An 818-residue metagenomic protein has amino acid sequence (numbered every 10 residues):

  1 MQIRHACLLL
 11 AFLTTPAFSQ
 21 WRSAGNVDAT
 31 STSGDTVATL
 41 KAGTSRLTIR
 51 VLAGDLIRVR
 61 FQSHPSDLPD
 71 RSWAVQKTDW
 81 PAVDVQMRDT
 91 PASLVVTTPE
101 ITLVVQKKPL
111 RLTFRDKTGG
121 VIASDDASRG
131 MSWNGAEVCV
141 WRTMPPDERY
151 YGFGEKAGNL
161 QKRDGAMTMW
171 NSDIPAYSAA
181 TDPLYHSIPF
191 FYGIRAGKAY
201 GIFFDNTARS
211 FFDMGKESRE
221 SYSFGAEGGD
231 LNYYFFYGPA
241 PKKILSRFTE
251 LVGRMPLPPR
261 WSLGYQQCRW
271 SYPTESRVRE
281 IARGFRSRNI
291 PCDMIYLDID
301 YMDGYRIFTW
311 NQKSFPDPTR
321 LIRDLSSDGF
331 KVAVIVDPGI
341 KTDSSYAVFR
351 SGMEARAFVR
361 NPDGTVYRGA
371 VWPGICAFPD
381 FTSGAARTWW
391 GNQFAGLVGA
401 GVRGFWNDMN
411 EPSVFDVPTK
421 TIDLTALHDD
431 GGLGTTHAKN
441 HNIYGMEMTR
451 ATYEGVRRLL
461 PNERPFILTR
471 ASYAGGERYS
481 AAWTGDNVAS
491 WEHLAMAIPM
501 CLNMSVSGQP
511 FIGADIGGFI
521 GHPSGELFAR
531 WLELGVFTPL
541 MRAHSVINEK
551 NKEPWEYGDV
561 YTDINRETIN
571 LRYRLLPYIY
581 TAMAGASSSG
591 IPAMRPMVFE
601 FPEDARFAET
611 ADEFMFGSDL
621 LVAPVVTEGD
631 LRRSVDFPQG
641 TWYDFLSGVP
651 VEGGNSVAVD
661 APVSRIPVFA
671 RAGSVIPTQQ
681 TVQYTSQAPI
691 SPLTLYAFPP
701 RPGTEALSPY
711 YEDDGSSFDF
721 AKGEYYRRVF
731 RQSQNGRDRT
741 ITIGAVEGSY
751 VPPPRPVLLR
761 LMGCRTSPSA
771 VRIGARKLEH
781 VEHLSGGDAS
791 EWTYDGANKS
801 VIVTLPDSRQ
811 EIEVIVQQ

Functional and structural regions predicted by a protein language model:
M1-H5: Positively charged n-region of N-terminal signal peptides that target proteins for export
A6-P16: Bacterial N-terminal signal peptides
C7-L8, L321, M448, V771: Generic structural signal for hydrophobic residues
S19-V252, P258-W261, C268-W270, R277 (+11 more regions): N-terminal accessory segment at the very beginning of proteins
Q20-R22, G120-R665, A670-R671: Catalytic-domain carbohydrate-binding cleft regions of carbohydrate-active enzymes
E100, A514, V560, D788-E791: A general structural signal for short secondary-structure boundary/capping elements
